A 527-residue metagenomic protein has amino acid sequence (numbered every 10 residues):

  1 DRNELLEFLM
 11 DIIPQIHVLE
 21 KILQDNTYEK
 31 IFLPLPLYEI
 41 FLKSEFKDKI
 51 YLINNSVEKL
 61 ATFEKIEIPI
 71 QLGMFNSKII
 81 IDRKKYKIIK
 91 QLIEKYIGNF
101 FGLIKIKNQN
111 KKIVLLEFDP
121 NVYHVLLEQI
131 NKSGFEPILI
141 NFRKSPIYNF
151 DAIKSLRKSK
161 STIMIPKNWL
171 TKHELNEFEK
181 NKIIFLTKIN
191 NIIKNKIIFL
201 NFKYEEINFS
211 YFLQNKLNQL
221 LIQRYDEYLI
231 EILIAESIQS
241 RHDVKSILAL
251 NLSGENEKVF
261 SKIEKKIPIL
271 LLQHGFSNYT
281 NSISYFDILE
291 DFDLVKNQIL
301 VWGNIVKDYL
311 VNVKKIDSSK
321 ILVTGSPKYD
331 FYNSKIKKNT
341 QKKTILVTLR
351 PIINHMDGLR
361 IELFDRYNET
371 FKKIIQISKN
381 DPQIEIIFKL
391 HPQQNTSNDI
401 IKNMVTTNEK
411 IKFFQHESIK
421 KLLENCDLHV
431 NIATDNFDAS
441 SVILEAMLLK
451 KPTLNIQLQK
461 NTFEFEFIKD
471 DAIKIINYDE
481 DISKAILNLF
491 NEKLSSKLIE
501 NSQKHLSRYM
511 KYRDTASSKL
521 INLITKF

Functional and structural regions predicted by a protein language model:
D1-F527: Catalytic-core helical/loop segments in enzymes performing group transfer/polymerization on anionic/lipid-linked
